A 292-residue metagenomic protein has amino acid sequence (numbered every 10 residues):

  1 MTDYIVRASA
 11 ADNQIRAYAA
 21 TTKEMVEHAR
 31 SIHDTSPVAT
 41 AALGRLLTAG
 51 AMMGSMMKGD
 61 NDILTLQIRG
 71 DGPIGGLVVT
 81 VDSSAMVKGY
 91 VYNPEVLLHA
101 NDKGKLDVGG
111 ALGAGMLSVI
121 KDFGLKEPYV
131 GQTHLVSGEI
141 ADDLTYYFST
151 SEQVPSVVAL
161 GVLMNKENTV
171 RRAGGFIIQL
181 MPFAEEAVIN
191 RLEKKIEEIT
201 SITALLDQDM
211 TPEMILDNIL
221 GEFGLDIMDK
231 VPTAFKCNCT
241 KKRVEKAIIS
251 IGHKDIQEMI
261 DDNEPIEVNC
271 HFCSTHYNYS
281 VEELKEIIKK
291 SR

Functional and structural regions predicted by a protein language model:
M1-D229: Interaction interfaces in information-processing and related assembly proteins
E197, I202-R292: Cys/His-clustered metal-coordination modules, chiefly Zn-binding fingers
